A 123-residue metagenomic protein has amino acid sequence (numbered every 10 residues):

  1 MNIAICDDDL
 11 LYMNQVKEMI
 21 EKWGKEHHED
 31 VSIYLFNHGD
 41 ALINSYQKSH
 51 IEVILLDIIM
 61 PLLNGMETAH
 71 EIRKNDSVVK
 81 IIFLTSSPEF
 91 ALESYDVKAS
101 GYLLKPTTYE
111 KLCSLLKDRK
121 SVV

Functional and structural regions predicted by a protein language model:
M1-N2: Non-catalytic signal-transmission and effector/linker regions of two-component phosphorelay proteins
C6-D7, F36-H38, I54: Conserved sequence signature across two-component system core domains
D7-D9, S86: Acidic di-acidic motifs
D9-Y34, K74: Two-component/phosphorelay signaling modules centered on CheY-like receiver
H27, F36, I82-L84: Structural motif
L35-A41, G65: Helix N-cap/capping motif at the beta->alpha junctions
N44-K120: CheY-like receiver
